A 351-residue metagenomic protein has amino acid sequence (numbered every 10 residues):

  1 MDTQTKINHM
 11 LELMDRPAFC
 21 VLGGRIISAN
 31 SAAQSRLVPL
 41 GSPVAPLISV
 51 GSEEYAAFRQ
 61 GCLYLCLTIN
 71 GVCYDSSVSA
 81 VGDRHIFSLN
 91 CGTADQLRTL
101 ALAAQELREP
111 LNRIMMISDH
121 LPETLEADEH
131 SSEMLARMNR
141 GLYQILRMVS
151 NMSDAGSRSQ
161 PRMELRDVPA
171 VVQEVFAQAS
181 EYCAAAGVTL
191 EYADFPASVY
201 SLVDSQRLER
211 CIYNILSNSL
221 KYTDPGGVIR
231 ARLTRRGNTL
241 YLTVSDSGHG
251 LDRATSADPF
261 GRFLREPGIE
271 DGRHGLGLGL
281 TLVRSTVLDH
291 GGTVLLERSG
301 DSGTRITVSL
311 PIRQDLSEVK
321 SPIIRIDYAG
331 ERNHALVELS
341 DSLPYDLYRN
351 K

Functional and structural regions predicted by a protein language model:
R137-I145: Short alpha-helical segment of the dimerization/phosphotransfer core of two-component systems
S157-E164, Y200-V203: Conserved micro-motifs of the catalytic ATP-binding
T189-V199: Conserved catalytic submotifs in the C-terminal HATPase_c
S219-L220: Short helix-loop "hinge" at the ATP-lid/N-box region of the Bergerat-fold HATPase_c
L251-F263: Short conserved segment of the HATPase_c
V287-L288: Detector for a conserved hydrophobic position within an alpha-helical segment of the HATPase_c
I312-K351: Flexible, glycine-/charge-rich segments associated with ATP-binding catalytic modules
